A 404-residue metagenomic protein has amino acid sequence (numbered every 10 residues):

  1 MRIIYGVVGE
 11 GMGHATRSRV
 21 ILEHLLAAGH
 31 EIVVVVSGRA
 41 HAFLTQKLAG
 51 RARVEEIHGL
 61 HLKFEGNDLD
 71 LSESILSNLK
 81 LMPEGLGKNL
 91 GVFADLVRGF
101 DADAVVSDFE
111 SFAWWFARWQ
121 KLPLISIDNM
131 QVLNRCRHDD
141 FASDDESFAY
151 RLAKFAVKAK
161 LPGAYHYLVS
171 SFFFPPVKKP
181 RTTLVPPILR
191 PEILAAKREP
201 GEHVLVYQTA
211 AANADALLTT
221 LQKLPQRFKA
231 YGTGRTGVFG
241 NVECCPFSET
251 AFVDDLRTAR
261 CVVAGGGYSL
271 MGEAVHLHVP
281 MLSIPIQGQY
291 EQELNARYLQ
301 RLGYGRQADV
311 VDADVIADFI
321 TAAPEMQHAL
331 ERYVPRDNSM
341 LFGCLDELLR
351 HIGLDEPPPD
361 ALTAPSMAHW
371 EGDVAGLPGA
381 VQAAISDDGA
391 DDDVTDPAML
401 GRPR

Functional and structural regions predicted by a protein language model:
G6-R19: A short, glycine/small-residue-rich beta-strand->loop->alpha-helix junction that serves as a flexible
G9, I32-E84: Conserved nucleotide-sugar phosphate-binding/catalytic loop shared by glycosyltransferases and other
L22, I188-C261, D396: Donor-nucleotide binding loops and adjacent catalytic segments primarily of GT-B fold Leloir glycosyltransferases
D70-A104, S111-F112: Conserved nucleotide-sugar donor-binding subdomain of glycosyltransferases
V105-D108, D254-L294: A donor-sugar binding/catalytic signature common to diverse glycosyltransferases and related nucleotide-sugar
P123-L184: Active-site-proximal region of nucleotide-activated glycan assembly enzymes, centered on histidine/acidic-rich loops
S143, C244-F247, P280-M326: Nucleotide-sugar donor-binding patch of glycosyltransferase catalytic domains
D318-R404: C-terminal amphipathic helix plus adjacent low-complexity, charged tail appended to glycosyltransferase catalytic
